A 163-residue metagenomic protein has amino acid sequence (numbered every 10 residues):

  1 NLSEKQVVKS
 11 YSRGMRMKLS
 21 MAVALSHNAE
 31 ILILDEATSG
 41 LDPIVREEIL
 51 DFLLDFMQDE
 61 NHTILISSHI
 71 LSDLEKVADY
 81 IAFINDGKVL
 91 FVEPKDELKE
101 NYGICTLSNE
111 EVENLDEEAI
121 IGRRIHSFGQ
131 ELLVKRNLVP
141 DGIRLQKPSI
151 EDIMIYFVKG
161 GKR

Functional and structural regions predicted by a protein language model:
N1, G103, V158-K159: A generic structural signal for secondary-structure junctions that act as hinges or helix/strand caps at the edges
N1-S72, K76-N85: ABC transporter nucleotide-binding domains
L32-E36, E111-L115, L138-G142: Short, surface-exposed beta-strand/loop "edge" segments at domain boundaries and coil↔beta transitions
L50-V134: ABC transporter nucleotide-binding domain
I121-R163: C-terminal coupling/interaction segments
